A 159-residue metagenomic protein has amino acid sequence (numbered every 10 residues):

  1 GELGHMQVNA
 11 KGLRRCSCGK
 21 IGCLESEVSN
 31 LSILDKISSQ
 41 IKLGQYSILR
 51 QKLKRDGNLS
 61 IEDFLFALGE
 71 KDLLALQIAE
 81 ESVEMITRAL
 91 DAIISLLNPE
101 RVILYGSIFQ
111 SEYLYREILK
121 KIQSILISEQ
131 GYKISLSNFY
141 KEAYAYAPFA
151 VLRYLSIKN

Functional and structural regions predicted by a protein language model:
G1-N9: Short, intrinsically disordered, charge-biased short linear motifs at domain edges
A10-R15, K20, L24-N159: ATP-binding/phosphotransfer module of carbohydrate and carboxylate kinases, centering on a glycine-rich
